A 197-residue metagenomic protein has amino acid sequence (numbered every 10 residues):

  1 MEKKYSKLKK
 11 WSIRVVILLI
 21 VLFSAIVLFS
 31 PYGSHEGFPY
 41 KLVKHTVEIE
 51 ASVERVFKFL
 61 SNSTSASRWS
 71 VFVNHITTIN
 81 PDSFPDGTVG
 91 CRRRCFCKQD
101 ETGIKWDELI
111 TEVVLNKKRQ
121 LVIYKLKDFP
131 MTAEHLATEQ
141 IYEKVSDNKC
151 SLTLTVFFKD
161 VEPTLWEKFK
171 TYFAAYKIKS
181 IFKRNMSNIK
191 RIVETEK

Functional and structural regions predicted by a protein language model:
E2-V21: N-terminal Sec-pathway targeting helices
Y5-W11, K125-S180, R191: Beta-strand/loop substructures that line and gate deep hydrophobic ligand-binding cavities in soluble
K9, I13-V15, E48, T78-A137 (+2 more regions): Glycine-rich portal/gate segments that line the openings of hydrophobic small-molecule binding cavities
W11, L22-F84: Hydrophobic ligand-binding cavity/cleft-lining segments
A51-V53, Q99, K144, F158-D160 (+1 more regions): Non-catalytic surface loops within mature trypsin-like serine protease
E54, K58, T64, S180-K183 (+2 more regions): Solvent-exposed, polar/charged alpha-helical surfaces in well-ordered, non-transmembrane soluble domains, broadly
L60-S70, C97, K177, V193-K197: Sec/Tat-exported extracytoplasmic proteins
